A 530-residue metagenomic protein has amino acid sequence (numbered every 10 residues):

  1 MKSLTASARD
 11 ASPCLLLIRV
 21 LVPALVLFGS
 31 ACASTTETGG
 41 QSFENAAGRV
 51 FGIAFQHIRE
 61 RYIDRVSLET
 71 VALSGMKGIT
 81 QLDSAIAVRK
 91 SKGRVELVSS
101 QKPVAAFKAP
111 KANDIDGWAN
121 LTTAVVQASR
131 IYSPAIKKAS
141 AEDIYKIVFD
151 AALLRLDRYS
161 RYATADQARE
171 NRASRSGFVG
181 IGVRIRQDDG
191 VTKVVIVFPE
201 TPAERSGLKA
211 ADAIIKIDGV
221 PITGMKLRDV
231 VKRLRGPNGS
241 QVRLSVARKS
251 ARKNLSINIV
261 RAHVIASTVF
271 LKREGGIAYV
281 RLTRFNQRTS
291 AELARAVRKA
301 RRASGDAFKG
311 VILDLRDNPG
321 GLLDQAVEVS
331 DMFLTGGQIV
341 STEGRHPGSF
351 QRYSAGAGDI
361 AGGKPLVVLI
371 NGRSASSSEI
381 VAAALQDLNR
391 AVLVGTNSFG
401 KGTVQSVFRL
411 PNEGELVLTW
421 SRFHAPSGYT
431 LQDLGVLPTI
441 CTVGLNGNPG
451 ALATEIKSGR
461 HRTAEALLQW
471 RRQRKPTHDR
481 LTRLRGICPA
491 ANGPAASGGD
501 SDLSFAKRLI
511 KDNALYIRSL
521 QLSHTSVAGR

Functional and structural regions predicted by a protein language model:
M1-L16: N-terminal secretory signal peptides that target proteins for export/translocation
I18-S30: Bacterial N-terminal signal peptides
C32-S160, Q469-R530: Terminal targeting/pro-maturation regions of precursor/exported proteins
A33, Q41-F55, I265-R530: C-terminal "post-core" interaction segments
H57-R59, S129, A203-K226, V311-D314: Conserved PDZ fold ligand-binding element
E142, I147-F149, L154-I196: PDZ/PDZ-like peptide-tail recognition elements
R175-V179, R186-V191, L208-K209, G236-S240 (+7 more regions): Short flexible coil/turn linkers enriched for glycine and charged/polar residues that connect secondary-structure
G190-K193, I215, D229-V269, T419-W420: PDZ-domain C-terminal substructure recognizer with occasional recognition of PDZ-binding tails
